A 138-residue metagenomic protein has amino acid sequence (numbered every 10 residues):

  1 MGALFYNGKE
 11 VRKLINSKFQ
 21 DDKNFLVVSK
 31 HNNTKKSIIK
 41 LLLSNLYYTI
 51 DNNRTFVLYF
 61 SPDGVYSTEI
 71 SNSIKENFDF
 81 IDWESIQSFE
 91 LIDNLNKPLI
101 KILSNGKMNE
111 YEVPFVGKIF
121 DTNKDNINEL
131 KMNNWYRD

Functional and structural regions predicted by a protein language model:
M1-L58: Anionic N-terminal interaction surfaces
G2-V11, I15, K75-D138: Acidic, Ser/Thr- and proline-rich intrinsically disordered linker/docking segments of eukaryotic scaffolds
F25-N33, Y66-D79, K131-D138: Charged, low-complexity, helix/coiled-coil-prone segments
L26, N32, N45-L46, N53 (+5 more regions): Residue-level detector of solvent-exposed, low-hydrophobicity positions
N45-V57, S61-L99: Phosphoinositide-binding peripheral membrane targeting modules
